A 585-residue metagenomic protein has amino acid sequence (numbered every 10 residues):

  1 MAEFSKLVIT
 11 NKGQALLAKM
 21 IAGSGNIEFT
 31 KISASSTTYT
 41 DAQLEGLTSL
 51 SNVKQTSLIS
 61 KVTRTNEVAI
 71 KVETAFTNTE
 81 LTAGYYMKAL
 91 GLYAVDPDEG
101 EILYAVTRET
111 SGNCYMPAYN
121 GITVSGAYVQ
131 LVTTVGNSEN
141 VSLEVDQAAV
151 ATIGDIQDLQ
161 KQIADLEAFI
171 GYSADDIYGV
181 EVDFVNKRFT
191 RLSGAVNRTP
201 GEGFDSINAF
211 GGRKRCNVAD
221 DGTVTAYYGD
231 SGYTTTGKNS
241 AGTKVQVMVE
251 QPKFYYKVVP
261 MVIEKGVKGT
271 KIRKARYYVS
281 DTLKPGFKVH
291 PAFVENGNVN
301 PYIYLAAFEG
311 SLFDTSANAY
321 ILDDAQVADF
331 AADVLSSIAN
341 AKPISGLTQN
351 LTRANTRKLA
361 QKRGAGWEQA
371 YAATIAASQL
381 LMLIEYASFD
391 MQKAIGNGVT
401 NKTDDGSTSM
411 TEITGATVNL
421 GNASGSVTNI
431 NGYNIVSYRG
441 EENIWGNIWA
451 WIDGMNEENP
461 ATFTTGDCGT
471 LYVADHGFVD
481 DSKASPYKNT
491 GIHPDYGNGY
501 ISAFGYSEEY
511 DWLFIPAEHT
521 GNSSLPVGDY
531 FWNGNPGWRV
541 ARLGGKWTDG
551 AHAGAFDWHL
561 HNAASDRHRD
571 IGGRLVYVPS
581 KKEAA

Functional and structural regions predicted by a protein language model:
M1-Q147: N-terminal assembly/attachment segments of tailed bacteriophage virion structural proteins
T38-Y39, D96-E99, F254-K257, E309-L312 (+3 more regions): Acidic glycine-/aspartate-rich tracts in secreted/extracellular proteins
L81, Y86-Q157, F254, V258-P260 (+5 more regions): Beta-strand-rich solenoidal segments
A151-F169: A signal for long, low-complexity, Ser/Thr/Asn-enriched, surface-exposed stalk/shaft and domain-boundary segments
E167-E250, Y256-V258, W367: GGW-centered surface loops in extracellular recognition modules
K238-V245, S280-I444: Short aromatic-cysteine micro-motif
T374-A376, K402-T411, N419-L420, T428 (+3 more regions): C-terminal, surface-exposed recognition/capping segments
E458-T470: A short, polar/charged loop-to-alpha-helix boundary motif
